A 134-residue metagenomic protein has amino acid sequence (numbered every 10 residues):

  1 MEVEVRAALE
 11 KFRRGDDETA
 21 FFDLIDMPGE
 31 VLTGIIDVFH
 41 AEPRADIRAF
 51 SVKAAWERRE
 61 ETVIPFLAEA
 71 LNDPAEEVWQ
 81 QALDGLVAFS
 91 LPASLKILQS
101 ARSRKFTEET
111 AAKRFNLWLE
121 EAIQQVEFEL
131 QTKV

Functional and structural regions predicted by a protein language model:
M1-L9, P28-A41, E60-N72, L91-R104 (+1 more regions): Amphipathic alpha-helical scaffolding segments comprising HEAT/armadillo-like alpha-solenoid repeats
A7, K11-M27: Alpha-helical segment of the N-proximal tetratricopeptide repeat
R13, R44, W56, A111-F115: Helix-start/N-cap signature of alpha-helical segments
A20-D23, S51, A82, L119 (+1 more regions): Conserved hydrophobic register position within alpha-solenoid helical repeats
P43-R44, P74-A75, K105-A112: Short inter-helical turns and helix N-cap capping residues of alpha-solenoid HEAT/ARM repeat scaffolds
